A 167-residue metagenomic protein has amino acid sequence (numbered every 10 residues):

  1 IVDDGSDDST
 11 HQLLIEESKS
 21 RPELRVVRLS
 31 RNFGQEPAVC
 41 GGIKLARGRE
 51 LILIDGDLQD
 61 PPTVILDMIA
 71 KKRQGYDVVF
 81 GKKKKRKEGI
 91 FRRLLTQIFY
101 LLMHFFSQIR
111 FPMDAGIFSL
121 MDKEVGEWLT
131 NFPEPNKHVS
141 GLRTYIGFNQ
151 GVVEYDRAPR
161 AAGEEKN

Functional and structural regions predicted by a protein language model:
I1-S6, V27-L29: Short beta-strand/loop segment that forms part of the nucleotide-sugar
D3-Q12, L58-Q59: A conserved acidic beta->alpha catalytic loop
E16, V27-R31, Q35-L45, E50 (+2 more regions): Acceptor/aglycone-binding surface of glycosyltransferases and processive sugar-polymer synthases
E17-R21: Acidic-histidine catalytic/liganding microenvironments
E23-R25, N149-G151: Conserved beta-strand segments of alpha/beta enzyme cores
R47-G48, G147-N149: Short glycine-/polar-rich loops that comprise or flank the Walker A/P-loop and associated switch/sensor motifs
G151-A158: Short, basic/glycine-rich phosphate-binding loops at helix/coil junctions that contact nucleotide phosphates
